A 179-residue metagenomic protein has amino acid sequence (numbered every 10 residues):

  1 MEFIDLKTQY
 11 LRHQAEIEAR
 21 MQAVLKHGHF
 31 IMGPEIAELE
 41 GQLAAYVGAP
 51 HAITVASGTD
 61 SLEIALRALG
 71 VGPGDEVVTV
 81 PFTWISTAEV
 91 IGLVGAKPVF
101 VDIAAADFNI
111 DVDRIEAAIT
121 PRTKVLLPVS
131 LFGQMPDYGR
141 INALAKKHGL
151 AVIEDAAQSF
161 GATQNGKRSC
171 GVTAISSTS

Functional and structural regions predicted by a protein language model:
M1-H29, P34: N-terminal "arm"/small-domain region of PLP-dependent enzymes with the aminotransferase-like
R12, E16-R20, P34, E38 (+5 more regions): Generic alpha-helical secondary structure signal
E18-Q22, E40-A44, E63, R67 (+3 more regions): Solvent-exposed, non-membrane alpha-helical residues enriched in polar/charged side chains
H29-E76, V90-V94, F100-D102, K167: Phosphate-binding glycine-rich loop
R67-S159, T163: PLP-dependent aminotransferase-like
E154-S179: Conserved active-site segment immediately N-terminal to the catalytic lysine that forms the internal aldimine
